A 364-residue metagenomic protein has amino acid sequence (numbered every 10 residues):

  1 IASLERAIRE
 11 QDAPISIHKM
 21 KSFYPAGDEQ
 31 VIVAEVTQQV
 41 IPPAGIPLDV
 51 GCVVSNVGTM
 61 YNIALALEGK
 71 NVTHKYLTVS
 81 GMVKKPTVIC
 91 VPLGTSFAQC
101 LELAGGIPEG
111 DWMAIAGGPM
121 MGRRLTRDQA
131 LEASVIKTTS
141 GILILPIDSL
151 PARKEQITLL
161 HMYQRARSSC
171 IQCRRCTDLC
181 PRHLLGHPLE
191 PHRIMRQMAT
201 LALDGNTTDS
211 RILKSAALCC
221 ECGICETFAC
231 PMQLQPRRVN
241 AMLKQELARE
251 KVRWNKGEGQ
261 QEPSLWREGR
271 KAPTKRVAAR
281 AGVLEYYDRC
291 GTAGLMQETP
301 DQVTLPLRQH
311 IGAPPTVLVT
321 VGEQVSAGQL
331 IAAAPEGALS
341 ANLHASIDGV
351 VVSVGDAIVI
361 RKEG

Functional and structural regions predicted by a protein language model:
I1-F97, L103-G110, G118, L125-R127 (+1 more regions): Hydrophobic alpha-helical positions that pack around
P25, A34-V36, D111-T177: Active-site gating/interface segments in enzymes
V40-V50, N56-T59, W254-M296, S353 (+1 more regions): Extended boundary segments
L145-R167, T177, R182-S264: Ferredoxin-type iron-sulfur electron-transfer modules in oxidoreductases and energy-metabolism complexes
T292-A313, A333-A334, A341-A345: Short beta-strand-turn/beta-hairpin segments enriched in glycine/proline and small hydrophobics that form edge-strand
P315-Q324, G328: Short histidine-centered loop motifs in beta-beta connectors
S326-S340, A357-V359: Short hydrophobic beta/alpha edge segments that flank linear recognition/processing sites
G349-V351: Conserved hydrophobic positions within beta-strands
